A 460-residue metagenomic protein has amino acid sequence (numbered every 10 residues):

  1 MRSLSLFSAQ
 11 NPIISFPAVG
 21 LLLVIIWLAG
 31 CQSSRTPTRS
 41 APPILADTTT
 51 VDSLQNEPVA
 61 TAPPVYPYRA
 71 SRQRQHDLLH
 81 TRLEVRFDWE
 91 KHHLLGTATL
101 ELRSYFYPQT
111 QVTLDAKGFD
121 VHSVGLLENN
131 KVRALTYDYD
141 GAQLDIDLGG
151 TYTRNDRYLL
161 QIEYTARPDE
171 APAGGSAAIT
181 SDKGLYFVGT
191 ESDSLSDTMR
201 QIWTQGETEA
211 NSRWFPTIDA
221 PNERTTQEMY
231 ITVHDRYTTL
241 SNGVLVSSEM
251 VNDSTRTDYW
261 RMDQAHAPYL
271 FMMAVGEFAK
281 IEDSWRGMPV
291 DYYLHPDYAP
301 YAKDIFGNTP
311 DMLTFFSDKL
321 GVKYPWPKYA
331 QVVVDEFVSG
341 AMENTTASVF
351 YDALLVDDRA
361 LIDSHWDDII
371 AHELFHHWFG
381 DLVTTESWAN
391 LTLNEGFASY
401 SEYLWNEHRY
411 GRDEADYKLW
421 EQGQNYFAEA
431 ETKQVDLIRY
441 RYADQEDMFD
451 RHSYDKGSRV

Functional and structural regions predicted by a protein language model:
R2-V19: Bacterial N-terminal signal peptides that target proteins for export
S8-P12, S181, Y454: Generic N-terminal leader/processing signal
A9-P12, V24, T50, R74: Intrinsically disordered, low-complexity peptide-like regions
P17-A29: Bacterial N-terminal signal peptides
G20, Y68-Q73, R86, Q111 (+10 more regions): Short, functionally important structural connectors and interaction interfaces within domains
I26, L160, H376-G380: General alpha-helical segment detector with a strong preference for membrane-spanning helices and helix-boundary regions
C31-P325, R451: Acidic/His-enriched low-complexity segments
T36-L45, V121, A142, W260 (+1 more regions): Hydrophobic alpha-helical and helix-loop surface patches within well-folded domains that function as non-catalytic
